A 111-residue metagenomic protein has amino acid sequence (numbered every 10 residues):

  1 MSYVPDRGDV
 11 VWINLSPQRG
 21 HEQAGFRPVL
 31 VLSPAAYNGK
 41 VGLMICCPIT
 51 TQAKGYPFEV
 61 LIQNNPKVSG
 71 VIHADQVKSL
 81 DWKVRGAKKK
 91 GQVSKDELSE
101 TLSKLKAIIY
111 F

Functional and structural regions predicted by a protein language model:
M1-F111: Conserved functional hotspots at enzyme active or ligand-binding sites that engage polyanionic ligands
